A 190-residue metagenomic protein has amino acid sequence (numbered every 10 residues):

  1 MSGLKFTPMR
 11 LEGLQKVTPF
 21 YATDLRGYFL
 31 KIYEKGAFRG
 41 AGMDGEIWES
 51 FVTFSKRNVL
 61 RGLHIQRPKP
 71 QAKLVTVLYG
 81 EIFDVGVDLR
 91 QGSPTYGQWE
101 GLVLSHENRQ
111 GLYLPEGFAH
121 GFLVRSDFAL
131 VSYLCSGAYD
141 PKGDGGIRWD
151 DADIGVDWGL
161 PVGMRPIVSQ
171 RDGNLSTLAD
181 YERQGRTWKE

Functional and structural regions predicted by a protein language model:
M1-E107, S126-F128, A138-E190: Non-catalytic, conserved peripheral segments adjacent to functional cores
F29, Y113-G117: Beta-solenoid/beta-rich acyl/carboxylate-transfer cores
R109-G111: Aromatic- and charge-enriched substrate-recognition/interaction segments in catalytic or ligand-/protein-binding
E116-C135: Ligand-binding loop in jelly-roll beta-barrel domains
